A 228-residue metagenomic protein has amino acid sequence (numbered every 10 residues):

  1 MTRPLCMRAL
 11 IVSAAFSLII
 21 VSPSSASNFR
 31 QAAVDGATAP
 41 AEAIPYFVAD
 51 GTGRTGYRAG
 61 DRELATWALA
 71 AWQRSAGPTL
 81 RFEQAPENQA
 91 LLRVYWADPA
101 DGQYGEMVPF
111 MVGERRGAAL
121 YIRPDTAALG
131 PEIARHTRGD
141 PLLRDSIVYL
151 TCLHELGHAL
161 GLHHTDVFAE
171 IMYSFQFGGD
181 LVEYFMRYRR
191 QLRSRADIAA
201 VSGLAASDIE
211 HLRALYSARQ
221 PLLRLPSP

Functional and structural regions predicted by a protein language model:
M1-I11: Bacterial N-terminal signal peptides that target proteins for export
F16-R58, L69-A70, M107-G113, L204-S207 (+1 more regions): Disordered inhibitory propeptide/activation segment of secreted metzincin zinc metalloprotease zymogens, centered on
A39-T55, T126-A134, Y188-R195: Acidic/histidine-rich, surface-exposed loop or edge segments in extracytoplasmic proteins
A43-P45, T79-R81, L91-R93, I171 (+1 more regions): Residues at or immediately flanking beta-strands
G56, H136, D140, A200: Conserved short-loop catalytic and cofactor-binding motifs
D61-F168, F177-D180: Metzincin-family zinc-dependent endopeptidase catalytic domain
L142-R213, S217-A218, L222: The catalytic-center signature of Zn2+-dependent metalloproteases
